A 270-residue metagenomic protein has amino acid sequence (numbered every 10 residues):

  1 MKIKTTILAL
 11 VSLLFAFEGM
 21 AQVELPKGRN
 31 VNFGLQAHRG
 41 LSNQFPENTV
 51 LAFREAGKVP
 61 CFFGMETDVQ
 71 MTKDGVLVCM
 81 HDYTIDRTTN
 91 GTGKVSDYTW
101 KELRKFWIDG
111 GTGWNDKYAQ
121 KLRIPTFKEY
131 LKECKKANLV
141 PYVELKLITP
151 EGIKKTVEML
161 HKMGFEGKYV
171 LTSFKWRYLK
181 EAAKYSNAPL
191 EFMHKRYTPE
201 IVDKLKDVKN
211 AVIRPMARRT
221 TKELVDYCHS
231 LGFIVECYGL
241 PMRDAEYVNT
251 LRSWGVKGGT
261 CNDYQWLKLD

Functional and structural regions predicted by a protein language model:
M1-E24, G28: Bacterial Sec-dependent N-terminal signal peptides
A21-D270: Phosphate-group recognition and catalysis centered on beta-loop-alpha active-site segments
